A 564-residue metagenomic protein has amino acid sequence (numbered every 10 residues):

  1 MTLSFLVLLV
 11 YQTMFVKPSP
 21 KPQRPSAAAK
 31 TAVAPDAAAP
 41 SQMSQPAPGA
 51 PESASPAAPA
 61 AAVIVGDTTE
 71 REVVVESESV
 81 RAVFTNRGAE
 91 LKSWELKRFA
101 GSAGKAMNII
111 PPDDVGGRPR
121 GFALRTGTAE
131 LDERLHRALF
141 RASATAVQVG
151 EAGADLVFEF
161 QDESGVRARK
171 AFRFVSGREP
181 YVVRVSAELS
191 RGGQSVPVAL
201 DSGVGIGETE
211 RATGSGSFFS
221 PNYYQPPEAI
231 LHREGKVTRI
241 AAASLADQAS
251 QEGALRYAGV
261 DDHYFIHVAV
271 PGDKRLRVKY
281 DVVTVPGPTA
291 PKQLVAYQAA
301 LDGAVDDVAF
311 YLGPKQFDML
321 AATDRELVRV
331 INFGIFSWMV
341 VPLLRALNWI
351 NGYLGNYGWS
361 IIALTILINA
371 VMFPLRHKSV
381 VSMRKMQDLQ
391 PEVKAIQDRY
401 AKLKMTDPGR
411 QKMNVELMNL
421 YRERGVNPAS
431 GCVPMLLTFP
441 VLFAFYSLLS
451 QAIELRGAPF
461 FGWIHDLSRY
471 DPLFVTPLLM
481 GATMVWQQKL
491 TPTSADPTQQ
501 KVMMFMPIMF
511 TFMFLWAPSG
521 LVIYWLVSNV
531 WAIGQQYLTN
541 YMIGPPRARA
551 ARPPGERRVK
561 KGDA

Functional and structural regions predicted by a protein language model:
M1-V33, F84, V185-E188, D201-P221 (+5 more regions): Helix-loop-helix
L8, A27-P40, Q45-A62, R125-E130 (+4 more regions): Intrinsic low-complexity, intrinsically disordered segments enriched in polar/basic residues
T13-D113, F158, A171, E556-A564: Juxtamembrane extramembrane loops of integral membrane proteins
Q45-E52, A57-P59, A123, V147-G153 (+4 more regions): Generic detector of short, locally flexible boundary/turn motifs and exposed helical patches
A57-P59, V65-T68, D155-F158, A171-F172 (+5 more regions): Short secondary-structure boundary micro-motifs
E72-R329: Soluble non-transmembrane domains of integral membrane proteins
